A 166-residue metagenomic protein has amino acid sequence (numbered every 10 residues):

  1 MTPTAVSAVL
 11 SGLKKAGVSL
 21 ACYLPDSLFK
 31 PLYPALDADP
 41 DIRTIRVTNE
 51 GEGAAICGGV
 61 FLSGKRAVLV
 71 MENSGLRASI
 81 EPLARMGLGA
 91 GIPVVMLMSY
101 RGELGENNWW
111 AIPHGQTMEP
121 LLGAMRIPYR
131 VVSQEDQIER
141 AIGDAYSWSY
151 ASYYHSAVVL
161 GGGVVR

Functional and structural regions predicted by a protein language model:
M1-R166: Thiamine diphosphate
